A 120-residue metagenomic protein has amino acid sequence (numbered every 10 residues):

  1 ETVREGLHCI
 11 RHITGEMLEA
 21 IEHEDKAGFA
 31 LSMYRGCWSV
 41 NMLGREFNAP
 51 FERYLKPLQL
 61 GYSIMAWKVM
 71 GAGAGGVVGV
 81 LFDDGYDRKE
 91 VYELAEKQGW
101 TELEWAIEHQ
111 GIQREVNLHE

Functional and structural regions predicted by a protein language model:
E1-K68, G79-E120: C-terminal nucleotide
M70-G76: Short Gly/Ser/Thr- and Asp/Glu-enriched loop/turn motifs at secondary-structure junctions
